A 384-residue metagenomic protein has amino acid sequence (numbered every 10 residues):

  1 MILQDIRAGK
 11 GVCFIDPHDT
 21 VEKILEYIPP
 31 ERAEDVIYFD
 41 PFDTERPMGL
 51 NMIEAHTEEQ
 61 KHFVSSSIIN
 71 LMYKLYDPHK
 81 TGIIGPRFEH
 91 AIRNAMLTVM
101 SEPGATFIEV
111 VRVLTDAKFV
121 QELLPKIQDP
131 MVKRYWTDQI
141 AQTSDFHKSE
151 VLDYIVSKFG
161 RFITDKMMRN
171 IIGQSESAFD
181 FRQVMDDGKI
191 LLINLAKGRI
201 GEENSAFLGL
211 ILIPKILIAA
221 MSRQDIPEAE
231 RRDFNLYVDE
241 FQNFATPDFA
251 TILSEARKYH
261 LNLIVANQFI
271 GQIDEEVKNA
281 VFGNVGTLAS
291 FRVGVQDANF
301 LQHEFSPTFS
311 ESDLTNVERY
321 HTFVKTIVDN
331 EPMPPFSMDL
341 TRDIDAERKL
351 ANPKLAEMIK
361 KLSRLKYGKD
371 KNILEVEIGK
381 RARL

Functional and structural regions predicted by a protein language model:
M1-L261, V277, L314-E318, T322-P332 (+1 more regions): P-loop NTPase motor domains
D40, N267-Q268, R292: Short beta->alpha connector loops at strand-helix junctions that form conserved, small/polar/Pro-enriched
I53-H56, I264, G283-S290: Short beta-alpha connecting loops at secondary-structure transitions that line or flank enzyme active sites
I83-P86, T251-S254, G271-L384: P-loop NTPase motor core of the ASCE superfamily
K197, Q242, F269-G271, V295: Active-site-proximal loop/turn and secondary-structure-junction residues that shape catalytic pockets, frequently
L261, A266-Q272: Conserved H-loop
